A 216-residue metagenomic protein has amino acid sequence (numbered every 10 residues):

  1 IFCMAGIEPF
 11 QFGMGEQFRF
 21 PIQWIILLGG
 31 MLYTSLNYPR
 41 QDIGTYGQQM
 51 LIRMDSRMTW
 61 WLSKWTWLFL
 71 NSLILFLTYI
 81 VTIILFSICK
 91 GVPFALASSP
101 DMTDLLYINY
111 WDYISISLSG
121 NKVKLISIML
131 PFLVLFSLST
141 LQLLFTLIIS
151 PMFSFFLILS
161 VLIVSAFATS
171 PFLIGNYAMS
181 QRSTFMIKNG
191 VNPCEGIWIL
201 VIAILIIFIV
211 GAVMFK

Functional and structural regions predicted by a protein language model:
I1, S165-P171: Alpha-helical transmembrane segments of multi-pass membrane proteins
I1-Y38, L62, T66-L147, R182-L200: Secretory targeting signals
S35-R53, R57: Transmembrane helix boundary and interhelical loop/hinge segments in multi-pass membrane proteins
M54, I148-I149: Helix-loop interface residues and adjacent transmembrane-helix termini in multi-pass membrane transporters, primarily
W67-L68, L159-V164, I204: Residue-level recognition of pore/gate-forming positions within transmembrane alpha-helices of multi-pass
I148, I202-K216: Junction motif at the cytosolic side of a transmembrane helix
S150-A166: Central hydrophobic cores of alpha-helical transmembrane segments in multi-pass integral membrane proteins
F172-R182: A cytosolic-side transmembrane-helix exit/cap motif
